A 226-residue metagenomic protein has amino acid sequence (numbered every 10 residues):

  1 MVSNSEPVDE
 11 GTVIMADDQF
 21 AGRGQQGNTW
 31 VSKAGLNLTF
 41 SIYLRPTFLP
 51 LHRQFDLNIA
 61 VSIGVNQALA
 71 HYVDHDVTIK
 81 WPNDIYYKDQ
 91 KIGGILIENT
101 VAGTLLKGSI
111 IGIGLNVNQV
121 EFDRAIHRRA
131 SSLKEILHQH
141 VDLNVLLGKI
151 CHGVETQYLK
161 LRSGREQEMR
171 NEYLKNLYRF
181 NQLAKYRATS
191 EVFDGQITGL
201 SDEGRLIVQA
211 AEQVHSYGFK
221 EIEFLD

Functional and structural regions predicted by a protein language model:
M1-H71, V141: N-terminal lobe of the biotin/lipoate ligase/transferase fold
V8-D9, G35, K80, L105 (+1 more regions): A generic fold-level signal
A16, V77-W81: General beta-strand structural signal in soluble alpha/beta enzymes
T47-H52, D56-V77, Y87-D226: Long, positively charged amphipathic alpha-helical accessory segments at protein N-termini or as interdomain linkers
D84: Conserved active-site carboxylates
